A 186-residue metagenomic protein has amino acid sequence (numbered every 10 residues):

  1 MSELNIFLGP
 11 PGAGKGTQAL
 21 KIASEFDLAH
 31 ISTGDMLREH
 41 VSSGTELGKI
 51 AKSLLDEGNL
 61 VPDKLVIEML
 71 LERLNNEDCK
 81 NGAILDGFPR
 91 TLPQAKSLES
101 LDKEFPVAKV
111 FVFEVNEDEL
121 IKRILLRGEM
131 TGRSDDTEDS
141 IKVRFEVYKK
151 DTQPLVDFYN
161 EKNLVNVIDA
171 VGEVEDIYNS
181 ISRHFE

Functional and structural regions predicted by a protein language model:
M1-E186: Glycine-rich phosphate-binding loop of ATP-dependent small-molecule kinases
